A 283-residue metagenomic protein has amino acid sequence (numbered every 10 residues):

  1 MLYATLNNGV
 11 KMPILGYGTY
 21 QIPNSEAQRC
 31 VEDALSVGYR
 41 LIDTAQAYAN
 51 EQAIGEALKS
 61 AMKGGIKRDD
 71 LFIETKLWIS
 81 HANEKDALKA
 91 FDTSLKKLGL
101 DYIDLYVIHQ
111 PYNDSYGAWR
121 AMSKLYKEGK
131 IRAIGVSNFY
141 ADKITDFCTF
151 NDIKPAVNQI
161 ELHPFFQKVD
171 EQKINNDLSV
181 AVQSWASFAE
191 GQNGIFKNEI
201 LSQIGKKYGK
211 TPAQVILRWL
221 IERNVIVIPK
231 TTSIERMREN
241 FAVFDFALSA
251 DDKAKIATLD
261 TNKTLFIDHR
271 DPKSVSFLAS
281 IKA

Functional and structural regions predicted by a protein language model:
M1-L71, F188, K282-A283: N-terminal binding-site loop/beta-alpha segment at the start of enzyme catalytic domains that lines or forms
I22-S25, A45-A53, S80-K85, P111-Y116 (+2 more regions): Acidic-and-aromatic substrate-binding clefts and catalytic sites of carbohydrate-active enzymes
P23-L35, A82-L98, G117, D142-T145 (+1 more regions): Short, acidic/polar
Y39, L100-I103, I131, P155: A structural motif
Q52-M62, F91-L95, M122, I144: Short, well-ordered amphipathic alpha-helices
K67-H81, D104-P111, N138: A short, structured active-site edge motif that brings together acidic residues
A87-V107, K124-E128: CE4/NodB-like, metal-dependent polysaccharide N-deacetylase domain that modifies extracellular/periplasmic N-acetylated
Q110-A283: Beta/alpha (TIM)-barrel catalytic core signal, keyed to glycine-rich beta->alpha loops juxtaposed to Asp/Glu that bind
